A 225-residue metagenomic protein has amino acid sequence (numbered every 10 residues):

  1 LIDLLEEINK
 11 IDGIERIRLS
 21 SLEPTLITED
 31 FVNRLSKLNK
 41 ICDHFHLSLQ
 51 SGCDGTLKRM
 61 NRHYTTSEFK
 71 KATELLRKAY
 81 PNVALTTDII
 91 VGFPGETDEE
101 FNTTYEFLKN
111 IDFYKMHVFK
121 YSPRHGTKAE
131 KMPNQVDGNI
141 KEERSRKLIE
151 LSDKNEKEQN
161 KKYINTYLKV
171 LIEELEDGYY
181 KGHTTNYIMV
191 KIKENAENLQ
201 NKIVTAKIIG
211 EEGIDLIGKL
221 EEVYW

Functional and structural regions predicted by a protein language model:
L1-D98: Conserved SAM/AdoMet-binding glycine-rich loop
L1-N9, G13, M60, Y121-K154: Radical SAM enzyme [4Fe-4S]-AdoMet core and its adjacent flexible, acidic and glycine-rich loops/tails across
L19, L47, D88, L108 (+4 more regions): Conserved, mostly hydrophobic/aromatic
L26-D30, L49-M60, V91-D98, K115-N139 (+2 more regions): Flexible glycine/acidic-rich beta-alpha junction loops that bind and position SAM and/or redox cofactors in anaerobic
L35-K37, T104, P133-V136: Short, hinge-like loop/turn segments at secondary-structure boundaries
D43-H44, L57-K58, P81-A84, E99-N102 (+6 more regions): Extended hydrophobic-aromatic, low-complexity segments
F45, S67-K78, N102, K109-N110 (+2 more regions): Proteins enriched for Cys/Gly/acidic motifs involved in redox and nucleic-acid/cofactor modification
K131-W225: Terminal RNA-binding accessory module
